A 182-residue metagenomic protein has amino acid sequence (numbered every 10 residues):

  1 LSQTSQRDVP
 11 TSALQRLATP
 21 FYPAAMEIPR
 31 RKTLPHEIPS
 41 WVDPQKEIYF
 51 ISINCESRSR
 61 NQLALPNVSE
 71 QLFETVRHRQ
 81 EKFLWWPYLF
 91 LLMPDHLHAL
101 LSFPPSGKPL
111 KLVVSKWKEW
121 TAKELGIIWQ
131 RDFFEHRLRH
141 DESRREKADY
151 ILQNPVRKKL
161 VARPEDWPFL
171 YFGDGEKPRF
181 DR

Functional and structural regions predicted by a protein language model:
L1-R182: Short catalytic/metal-binding and nucleic-acid-binding patches
